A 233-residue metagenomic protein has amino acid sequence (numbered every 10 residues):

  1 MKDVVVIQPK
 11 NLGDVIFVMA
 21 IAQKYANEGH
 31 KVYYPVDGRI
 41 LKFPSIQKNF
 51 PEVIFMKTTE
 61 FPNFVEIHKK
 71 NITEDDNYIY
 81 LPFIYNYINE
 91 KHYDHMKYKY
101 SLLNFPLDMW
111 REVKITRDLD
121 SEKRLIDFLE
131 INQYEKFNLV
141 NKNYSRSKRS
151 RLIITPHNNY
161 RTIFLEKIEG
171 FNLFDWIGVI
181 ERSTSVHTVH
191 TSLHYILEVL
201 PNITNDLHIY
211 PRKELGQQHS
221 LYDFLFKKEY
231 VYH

Functional and structural regions predicted by a protein language model:
M1-H233: Catalytic machinery of carbohydrate-active enzymes, primarily nucleotide-sugar-dependent glycosyltransferases
